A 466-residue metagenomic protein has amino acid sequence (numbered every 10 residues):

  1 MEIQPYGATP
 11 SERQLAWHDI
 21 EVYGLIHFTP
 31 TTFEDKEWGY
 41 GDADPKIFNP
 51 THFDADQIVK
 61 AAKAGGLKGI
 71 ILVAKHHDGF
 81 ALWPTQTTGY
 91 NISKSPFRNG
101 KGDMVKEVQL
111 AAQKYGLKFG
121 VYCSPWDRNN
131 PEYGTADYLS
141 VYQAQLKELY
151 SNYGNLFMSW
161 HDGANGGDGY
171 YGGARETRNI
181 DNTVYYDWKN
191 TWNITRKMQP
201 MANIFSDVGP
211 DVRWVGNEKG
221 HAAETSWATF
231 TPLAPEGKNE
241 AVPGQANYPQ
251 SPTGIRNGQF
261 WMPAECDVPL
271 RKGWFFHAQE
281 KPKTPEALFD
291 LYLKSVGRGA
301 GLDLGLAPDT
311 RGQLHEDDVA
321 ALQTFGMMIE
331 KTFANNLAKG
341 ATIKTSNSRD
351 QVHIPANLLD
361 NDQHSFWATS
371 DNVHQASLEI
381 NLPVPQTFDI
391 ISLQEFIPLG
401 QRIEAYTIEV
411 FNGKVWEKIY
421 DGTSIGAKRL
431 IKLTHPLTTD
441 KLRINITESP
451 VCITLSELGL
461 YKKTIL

Functional and structural regions predicted by a protein language model:
M1-H374, E379-I380, S392-Q394, Q401 (+5 more regions): Mature catalytic domains of secreted/periplasmic carbohydrate-active enzymes
H374-Q375, P383-I390, T438-T439: Extended extracellular/luminal ectodomain segments enriched in beta-structured repeat modules
P385, F411-K414: A short, structured loop/turn motif at beta-sheet edges
Q386, Q401-I403: Short acidic/proline- and small/hydrophobic-mixed sequence motifs that coincide with surface turns and coil-to-beta
Y406-I408: Short beta-strand elements bearing conserved aromatic residues within extracellular beta-rich modules
